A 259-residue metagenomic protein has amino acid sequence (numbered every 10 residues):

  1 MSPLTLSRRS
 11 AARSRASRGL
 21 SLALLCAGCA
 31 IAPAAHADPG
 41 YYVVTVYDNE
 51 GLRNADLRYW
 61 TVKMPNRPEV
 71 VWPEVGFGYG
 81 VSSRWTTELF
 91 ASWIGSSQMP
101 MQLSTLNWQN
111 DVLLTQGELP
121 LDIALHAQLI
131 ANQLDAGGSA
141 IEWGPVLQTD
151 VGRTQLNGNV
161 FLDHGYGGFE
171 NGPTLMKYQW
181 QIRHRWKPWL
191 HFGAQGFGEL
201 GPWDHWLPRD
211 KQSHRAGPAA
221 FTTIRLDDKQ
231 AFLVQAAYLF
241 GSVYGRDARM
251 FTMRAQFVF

Functional and structural regions predicted by a protein language model:
M1-R15: N-terminal secretory signal peptides that target proteins for export/translocation
A11, C26-A27, K211: Residue-level detector of alpha-helical transmembrane segments in integral membrane proteins
R15-A16, L25, P65: Enrichment for repetitive, rod-forming helical segments
R18-L20, P68-E69: Short hydrophobic/aromatic segments of transmembrane alpha-helices and their interfaces
G19-A30: Bacterial N-terminal signal peptides
A32-A34: N-terminal signal peptide c-region/cleavage motif recognized by signal peptidases
H36-F259: Transmembrane beta-barrel domains of Gram-negative outer membranes and organellar outer membranes
